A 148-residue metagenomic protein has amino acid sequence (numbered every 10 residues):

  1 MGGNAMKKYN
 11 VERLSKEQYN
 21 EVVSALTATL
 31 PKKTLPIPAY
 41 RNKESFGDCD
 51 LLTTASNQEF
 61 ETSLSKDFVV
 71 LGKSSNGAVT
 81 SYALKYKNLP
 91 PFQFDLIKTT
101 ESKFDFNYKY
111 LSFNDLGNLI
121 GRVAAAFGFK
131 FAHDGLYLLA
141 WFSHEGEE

Functional and structural regions predicted by a protein language model:
M1-I37: Helical scaffold of the NTase/Pol beta-like nucleotidyltransferase catalytic core
E12-V23, N57-E61, F113, G117: Generic alpha-helical secondary structure
V23-F60: Active-site nucleotide-donor binding segment shared across nucleotidyl transfer reactions
T29-L30, S74-S75, E148: Charge-dense, helix-prone N-terminal extensions
T54-T62, K85-F92: Active-site beta-strand-loop-beta-strand hairpin of nuclease catalytic cores that positions key catalytic residues
E59-L71: Short amphipathic alpha-helices in soluble, non-transmembrane regions that often serve as interface/regulatory elements
F68-F104, Y110: Conserved catalytic core of two-metal-ion nucleotidyltransferases
K98-E148: Catalytic cores of NTP-dependent nucleotidyl/adenyl transfer enzymes across multiple folds
